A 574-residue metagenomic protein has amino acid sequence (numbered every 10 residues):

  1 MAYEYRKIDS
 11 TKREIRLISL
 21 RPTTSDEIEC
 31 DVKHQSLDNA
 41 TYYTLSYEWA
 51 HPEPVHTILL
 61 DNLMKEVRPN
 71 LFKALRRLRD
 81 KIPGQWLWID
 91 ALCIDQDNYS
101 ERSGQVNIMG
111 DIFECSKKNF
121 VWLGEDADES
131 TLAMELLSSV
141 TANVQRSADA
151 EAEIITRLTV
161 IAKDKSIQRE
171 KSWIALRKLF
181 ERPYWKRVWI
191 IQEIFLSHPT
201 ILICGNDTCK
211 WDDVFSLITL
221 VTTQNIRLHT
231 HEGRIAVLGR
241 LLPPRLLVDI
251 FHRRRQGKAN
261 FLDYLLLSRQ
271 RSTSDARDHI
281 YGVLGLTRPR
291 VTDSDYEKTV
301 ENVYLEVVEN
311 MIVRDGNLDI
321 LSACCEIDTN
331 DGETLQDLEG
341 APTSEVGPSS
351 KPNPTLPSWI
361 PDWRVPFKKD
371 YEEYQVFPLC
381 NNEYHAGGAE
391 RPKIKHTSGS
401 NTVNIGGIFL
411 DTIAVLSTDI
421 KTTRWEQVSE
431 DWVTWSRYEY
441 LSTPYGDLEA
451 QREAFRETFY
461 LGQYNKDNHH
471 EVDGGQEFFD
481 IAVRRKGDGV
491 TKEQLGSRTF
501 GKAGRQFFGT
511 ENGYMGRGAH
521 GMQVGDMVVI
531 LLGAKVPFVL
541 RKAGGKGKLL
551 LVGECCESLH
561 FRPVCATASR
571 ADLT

Functional and structural regions predicted by a protein language model:
M1-C30, L37-Y43, H51, I58 (+6 more regions): Acidic/Ser/Thr/Pro-rich low-complexity tail/linker regions in eukaryotic proteins
T57-L63, Q96: Asp/Glu-centered strand-loop micro-motifs enriched in Gly/Pro and often flanked by an aromatic residue
L63-I89: Active-site palm subdomain of RNA-directed nucleic acid polymerases
E66, R77-L78, D95, I108 (+1 more regions): A structured binding-face within diverse protein domains that lines the active/interaction site
W88-I94, F113, V121-G124: Hydrophobic, repeat-rich solenoid/adaptor surfaces of innate immune receptors and signaling proteins
L92-Q105: Catalytic palm subdomain of template-directed nucleic-acid polymerases, centered on the conserved carboxylate motif
